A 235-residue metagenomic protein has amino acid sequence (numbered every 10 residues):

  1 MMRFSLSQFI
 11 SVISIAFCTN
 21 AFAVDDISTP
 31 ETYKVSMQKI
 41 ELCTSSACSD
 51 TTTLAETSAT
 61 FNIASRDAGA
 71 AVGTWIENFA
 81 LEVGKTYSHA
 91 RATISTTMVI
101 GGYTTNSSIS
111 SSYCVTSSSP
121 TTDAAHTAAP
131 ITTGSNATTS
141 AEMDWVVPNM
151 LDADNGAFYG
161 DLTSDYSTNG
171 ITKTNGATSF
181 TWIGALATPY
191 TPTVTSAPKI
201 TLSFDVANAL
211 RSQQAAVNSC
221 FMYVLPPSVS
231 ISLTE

Functional and structural regions predicted by a protein language model:
M1-I10: Bacterial N-terminal signal peptides that target proteins for export
A23-E235: A short, solvent-exposed, low-complexity linear motif enriched for acidic/polar residues with Pro/Gly/Ser/Thr
